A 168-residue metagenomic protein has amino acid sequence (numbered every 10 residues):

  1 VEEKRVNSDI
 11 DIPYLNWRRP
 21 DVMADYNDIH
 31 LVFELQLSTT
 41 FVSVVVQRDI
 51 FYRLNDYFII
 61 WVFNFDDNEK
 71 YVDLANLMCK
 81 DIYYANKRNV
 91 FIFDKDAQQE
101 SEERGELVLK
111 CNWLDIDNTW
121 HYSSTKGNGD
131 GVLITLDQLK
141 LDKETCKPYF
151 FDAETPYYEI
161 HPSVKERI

Functional and structural regions predicted by a protein language model:
E2-V32, T40-F41: Active-site metal-binding core of divalent-cation-utilizing nuclease and nuclease-like domains
R5, R18-R19, R48, R53 (+3 more regions): Arginine residue identity/basic-tract feature
N7, N16, N27-H30, N55 (+7 more regions): Detector for Asparagine
Y14-W17, Y26, Y52, Y57 (+6 more regions): Sequence-level detector for tyrosine residue identity
Q36-K95: Catalytic cores of nucleic-acid endonucleases
A75-I168: Non-catalytic C-terminal interaction segments of nucleic acid-processing enzymes
